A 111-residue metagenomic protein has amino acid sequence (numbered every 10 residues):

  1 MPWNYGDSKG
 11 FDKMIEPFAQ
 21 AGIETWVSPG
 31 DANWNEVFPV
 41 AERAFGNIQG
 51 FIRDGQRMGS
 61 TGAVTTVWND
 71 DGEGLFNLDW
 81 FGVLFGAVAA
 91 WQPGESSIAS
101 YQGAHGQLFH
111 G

Functional and structural regions predicted by a protein language model:
M1-G111: Substrate-binding groove of N-acetylhexosamine-processing glycoside hydrolases
